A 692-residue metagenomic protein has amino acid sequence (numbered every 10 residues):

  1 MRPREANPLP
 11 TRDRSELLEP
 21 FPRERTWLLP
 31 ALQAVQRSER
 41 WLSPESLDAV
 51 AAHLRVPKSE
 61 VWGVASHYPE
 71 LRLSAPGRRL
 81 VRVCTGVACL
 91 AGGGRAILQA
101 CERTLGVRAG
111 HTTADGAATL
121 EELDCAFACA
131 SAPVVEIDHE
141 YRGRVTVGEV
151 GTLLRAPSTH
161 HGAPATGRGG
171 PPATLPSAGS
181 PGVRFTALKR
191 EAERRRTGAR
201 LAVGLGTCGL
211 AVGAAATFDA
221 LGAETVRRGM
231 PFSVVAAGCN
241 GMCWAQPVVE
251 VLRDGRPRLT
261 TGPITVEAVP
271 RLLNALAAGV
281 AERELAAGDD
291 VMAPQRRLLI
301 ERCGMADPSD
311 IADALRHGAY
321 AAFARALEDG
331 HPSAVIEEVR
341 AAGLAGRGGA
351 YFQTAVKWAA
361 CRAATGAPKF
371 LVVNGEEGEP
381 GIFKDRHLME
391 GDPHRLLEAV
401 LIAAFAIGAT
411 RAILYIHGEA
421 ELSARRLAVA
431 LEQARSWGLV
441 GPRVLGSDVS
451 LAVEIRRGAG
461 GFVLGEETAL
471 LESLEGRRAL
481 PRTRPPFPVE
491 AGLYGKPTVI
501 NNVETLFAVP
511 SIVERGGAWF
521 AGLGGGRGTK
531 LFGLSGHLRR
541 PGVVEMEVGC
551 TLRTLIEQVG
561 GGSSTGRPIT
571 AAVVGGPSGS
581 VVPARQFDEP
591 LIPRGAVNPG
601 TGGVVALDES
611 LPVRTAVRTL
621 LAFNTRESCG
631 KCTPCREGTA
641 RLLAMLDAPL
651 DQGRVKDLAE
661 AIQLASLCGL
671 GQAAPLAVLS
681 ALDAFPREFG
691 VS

Functional and structural regions predicted by a protein language model:
R2-V81, T85-R200, A214-A236, L252-G279 (+8 more regions): Ferredoxin-type iron-sulfur electron-transfer modules in oxidoreductases and energy-metabolism complexes
Y68, D392-A406: Histidine-anchored nucleotide/phosphate-binding helix
I137-H139, L252-G255, S535, R539-P541 (+1 more regions): Short strand-turn-strand beta-turns centered on an Asx-Gly dipeptide
R200-G204, A306, I311-A321, V373-D385 (+2 more regions): Gly-rich Lys/Arg/Thr-decorated short loops/hinges at beta-loop-alpha junctions or inter-strand turns that position
L205-G213, V339-C361, G460-E472, G476 (+2 more regions): Conserved phosphate/anionic-ligand binding catalytic regions in large, soluble enzymes, centered on
T225, A399-A403, V548-S564: Short amphipathic, charge-patterned alpha-helical segments
A326-T365, G525, E545, S564 (+1 more regions): Accessory "access/gating" subregions that flank catalytic or transport cores
A424-V548: Hydrophobic alpha-helical positions that pack around
